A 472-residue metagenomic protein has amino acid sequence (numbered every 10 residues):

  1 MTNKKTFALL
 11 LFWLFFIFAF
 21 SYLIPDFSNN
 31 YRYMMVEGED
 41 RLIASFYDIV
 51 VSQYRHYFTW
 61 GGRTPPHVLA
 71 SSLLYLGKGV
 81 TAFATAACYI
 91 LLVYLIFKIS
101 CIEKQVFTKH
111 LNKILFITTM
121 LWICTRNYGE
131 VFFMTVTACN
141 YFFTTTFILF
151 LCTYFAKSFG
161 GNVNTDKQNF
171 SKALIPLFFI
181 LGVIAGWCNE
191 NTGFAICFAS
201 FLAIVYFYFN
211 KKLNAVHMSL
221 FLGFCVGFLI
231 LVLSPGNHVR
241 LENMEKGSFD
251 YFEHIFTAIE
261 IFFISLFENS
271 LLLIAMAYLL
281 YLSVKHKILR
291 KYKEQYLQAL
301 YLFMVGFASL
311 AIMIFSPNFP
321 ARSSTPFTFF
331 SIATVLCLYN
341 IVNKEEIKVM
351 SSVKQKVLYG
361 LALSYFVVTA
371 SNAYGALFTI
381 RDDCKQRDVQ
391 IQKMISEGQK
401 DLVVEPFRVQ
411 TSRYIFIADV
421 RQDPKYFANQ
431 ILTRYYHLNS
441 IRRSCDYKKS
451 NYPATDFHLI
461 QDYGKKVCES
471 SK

Functional and structural regions predicted by a protein language model:
T2-W60, L74-L92, C101-L111, L358-K472: Intrinsically disordered, polar/acidic, low-complexity terminal segments
K5-F7, Q105-F116, F170-L174, L213-F221 (+2 more regions): Membrane-interfacial loop-to-transmembrane alpha-helix junctions, especially the N-terminal start
A19-F83, T135, A185-L300, I314-S323: Transmembrane catalytic cores of multi-pass membrane glycosyltransferases and polysaccharide-assembly enzymes
Y89-S100, F147-F159, F198-V205, A275-S283 (+1 more regions): Transmembrane alpha-helical segments
H110-F159, N189, F267-L272, F307-L338: Membrane-interface micro-motifs in multi-pass membrane enzymes
T118-R126, G182-G186, G223-S234, M304-I314 (+1 more regions): Aromatic-anchored segments of alpha-helical transmembrane domains
K157-V183, M218: Short hydrophobic alpha-helices at membrane interfaces in multi-pass membrane enzymes
K172-I175, E294-Q295, V342-T369: Signature aromatic-anchored transmembrane alpha helix within multi-pass, membrane-resident enzymes that catalyze glycan
